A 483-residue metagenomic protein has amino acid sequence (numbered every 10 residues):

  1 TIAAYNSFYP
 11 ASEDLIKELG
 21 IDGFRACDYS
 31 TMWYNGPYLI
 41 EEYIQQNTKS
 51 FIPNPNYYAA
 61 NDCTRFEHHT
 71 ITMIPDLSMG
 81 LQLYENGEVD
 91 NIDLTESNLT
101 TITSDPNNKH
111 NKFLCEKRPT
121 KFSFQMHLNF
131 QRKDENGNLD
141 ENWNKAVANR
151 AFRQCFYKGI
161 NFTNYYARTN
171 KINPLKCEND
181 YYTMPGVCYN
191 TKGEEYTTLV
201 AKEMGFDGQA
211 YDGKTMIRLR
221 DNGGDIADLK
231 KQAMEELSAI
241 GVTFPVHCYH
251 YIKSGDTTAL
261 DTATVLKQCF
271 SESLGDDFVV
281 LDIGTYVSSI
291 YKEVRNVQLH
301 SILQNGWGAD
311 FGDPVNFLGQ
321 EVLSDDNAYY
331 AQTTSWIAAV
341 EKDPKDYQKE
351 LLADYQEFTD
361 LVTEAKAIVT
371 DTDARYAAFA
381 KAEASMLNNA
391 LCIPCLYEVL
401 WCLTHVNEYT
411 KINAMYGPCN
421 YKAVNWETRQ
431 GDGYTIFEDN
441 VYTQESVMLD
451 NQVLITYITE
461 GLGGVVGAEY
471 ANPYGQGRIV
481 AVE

Functional and structural regions predicted by a protein language model:
T1-T64, H68, Q430-V482: Gly/Pro-rich hinge or "lid" segments in bacterial periplasmic/extracellular proteins
G23-A26, N56-D105: Ligand-site clamp/hinge motif
W33-Y34, D62-E67, R150, K230-Y249 (+1 more regions): Immediate post-signal peptide segment of exported/extracytoplasmic ligand-binding proteins
P37, E67-H68, P119-N190, T197-G224 (+2 more regions): Alpha-helical secondary-structure segments
T48, Y157-A201, S254, T258-Q268 (+1 more regions): Detector for C-terminal structural segments
N61-T72, V242-C248, Q268-Y286, E364: A local structural motif
S78-V89, T100-N107, T264-E272, S288-S301: Short helices/loops that flank or line small-molecule/ion binding pockets
L114-E135, D325-K342: Periplasmic-binding protein-like
